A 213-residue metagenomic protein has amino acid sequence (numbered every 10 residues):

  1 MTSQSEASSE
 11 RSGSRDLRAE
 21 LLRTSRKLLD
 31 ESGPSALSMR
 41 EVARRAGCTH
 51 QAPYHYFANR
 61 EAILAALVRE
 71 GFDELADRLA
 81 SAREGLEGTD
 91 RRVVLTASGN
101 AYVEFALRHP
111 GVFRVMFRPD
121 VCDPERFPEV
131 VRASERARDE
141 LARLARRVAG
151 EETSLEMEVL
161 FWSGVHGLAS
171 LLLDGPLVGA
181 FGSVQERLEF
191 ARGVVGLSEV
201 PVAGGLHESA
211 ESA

Functional and structural regions predicted by a protein language model:
M1-D16, K27, G88, V202-A213: N-terminal intrinsically disordered/low-complexity leader segments
L17-S25, V42, L67-G71, L75 (+2 more regions): Generic hydrophobic, amphipathic alpha-helix propensity
E20, T24, L28-A62, A66: Helix-turn-helix
T24-S32, E74-G85, G164-L171: Solvent-exposed, amphipathic alpha-helical segments
A80-G111, S134, F161: Hydrophobic alpha-helical connector segments
E104-R143, S170, D174-G182: Short secondary-structure transition hinges
P124-A149, L155-L160, V184-V200: Amphipathic alpha-helical packing segments from all-alpha helical-bundle domains
S163-A180, L197-L206: Amphipathic C-terminal alpha-helical segment
